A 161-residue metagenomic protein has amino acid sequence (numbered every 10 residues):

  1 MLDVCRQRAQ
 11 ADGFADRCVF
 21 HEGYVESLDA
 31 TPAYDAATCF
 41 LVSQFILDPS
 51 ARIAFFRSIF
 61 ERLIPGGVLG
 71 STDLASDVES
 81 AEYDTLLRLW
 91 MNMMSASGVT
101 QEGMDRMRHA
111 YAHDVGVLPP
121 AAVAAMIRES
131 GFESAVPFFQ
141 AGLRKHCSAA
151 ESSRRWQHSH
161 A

Functional and structural regions predicted by a protein language model:
M1-L28: Class I SAM-dependent methyltransferase SAM/SAH-binding core
E26-A37: A short acidic, Gly/Pro-enriched loop at the edge of an enzyme's catalytic core that lines a small-molecule cofactor
T38-C39, G70: A conserved beta-strand element that flanks and buttresses the S-adenosyl-L-methionine
L41-F45, D73: Short catalytic micro-motifs in class I SAM-dependent methyltransferases
I53-P65: A short glycine-rich, Lys/Arg-flanked "PGG" loop and its adjoining helix->strand segment in the class I
G66-L74: Conserved beta-strand signature within the Rossmann-like core of class I S-adenosyl-L-methionine
L74-S130: C-terminal alpha-helical "lid/dimerization" subdomain adjacent to the S-adenosyl-L-methionine
A124-A161: Core SAM-dependent methyltransferase catalytic element
